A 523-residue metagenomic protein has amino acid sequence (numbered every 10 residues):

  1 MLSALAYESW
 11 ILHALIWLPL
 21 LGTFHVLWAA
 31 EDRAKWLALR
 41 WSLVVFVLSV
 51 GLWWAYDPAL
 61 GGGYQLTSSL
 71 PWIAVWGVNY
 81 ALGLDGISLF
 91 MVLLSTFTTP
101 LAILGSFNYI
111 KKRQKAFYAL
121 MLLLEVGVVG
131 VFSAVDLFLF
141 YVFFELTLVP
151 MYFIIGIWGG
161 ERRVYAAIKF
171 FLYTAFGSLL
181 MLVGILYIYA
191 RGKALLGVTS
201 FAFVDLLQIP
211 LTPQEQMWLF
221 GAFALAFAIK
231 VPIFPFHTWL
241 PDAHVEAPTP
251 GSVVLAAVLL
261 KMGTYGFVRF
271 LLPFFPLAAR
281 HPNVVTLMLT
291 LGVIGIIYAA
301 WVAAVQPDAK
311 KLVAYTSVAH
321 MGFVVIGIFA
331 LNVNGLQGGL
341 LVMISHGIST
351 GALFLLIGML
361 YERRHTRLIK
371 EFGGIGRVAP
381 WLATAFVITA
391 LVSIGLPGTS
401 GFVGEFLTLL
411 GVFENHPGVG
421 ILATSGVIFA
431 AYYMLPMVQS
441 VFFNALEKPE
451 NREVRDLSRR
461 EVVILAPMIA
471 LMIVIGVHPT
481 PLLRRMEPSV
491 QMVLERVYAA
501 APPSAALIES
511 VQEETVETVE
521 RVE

Functional and structural regions predicted by a protein language model:
M1-I11, H25-A119, T199-Q208, M492: Transmembrane helix-loop-helix hairpins at membrane boundaries of multipass inner-membrane proteins
L2-A6, V129-L137, V268-V284, V324-L341 (+1 more regions): Helix-coil boundary and interhelical linker segments in multi-pass alpha-helical membrane proteins
H13-W28, R40-W54, V92-S106, L124-E125 (+6 more regions): Central hydrophobic cores of alpha-helical transmembrane segments in multi-pass inner-membrane proteins across all
G22-E31, T99-K111, F153-R162, V231-V245 (+2 more regions): C-terminal ends of transmembrane helices
E31-V45, Y109-L123, V135-Y141, G159-L180 (+6 more regions): Membrane-interfacial loop-to-helix junctions in multi-pass inner-membrane proteins
D57-N79, L179-H237, D242, F267-L287 (+5 more regions): Juxtamembrane/interfacial segments at transmembrane-helix boundaries in multi-pass membrane proteins
A116-L123, G127-E215, I229, V302-Y315 (+1 more regions): Alpha-helical multi-pass transmembrane bundles of energy-transducing inner-membrane proteins
F234, T350-L353, I421-E453: Predominantly late transmembrane helices and immediately cytosolic-facing juxtamembrane segments
